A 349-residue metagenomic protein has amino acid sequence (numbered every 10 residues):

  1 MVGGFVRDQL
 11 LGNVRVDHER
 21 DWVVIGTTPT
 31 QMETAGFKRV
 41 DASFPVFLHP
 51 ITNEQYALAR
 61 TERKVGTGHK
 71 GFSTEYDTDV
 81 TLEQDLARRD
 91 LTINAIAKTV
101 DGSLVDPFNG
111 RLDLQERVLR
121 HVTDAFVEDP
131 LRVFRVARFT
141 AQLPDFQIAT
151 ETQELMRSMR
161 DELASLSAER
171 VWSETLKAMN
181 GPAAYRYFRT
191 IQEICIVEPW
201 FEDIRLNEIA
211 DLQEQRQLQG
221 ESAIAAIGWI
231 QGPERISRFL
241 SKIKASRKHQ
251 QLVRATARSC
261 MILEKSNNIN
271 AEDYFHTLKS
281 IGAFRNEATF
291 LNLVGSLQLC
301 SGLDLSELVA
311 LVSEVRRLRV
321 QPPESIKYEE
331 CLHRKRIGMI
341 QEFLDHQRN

Functional and structural regions predicted by a protein language model:
M1-N349: Catalytic cores of the polymerase beta-like nucleotidyltransferase superfamily and closely associated nucleotide
